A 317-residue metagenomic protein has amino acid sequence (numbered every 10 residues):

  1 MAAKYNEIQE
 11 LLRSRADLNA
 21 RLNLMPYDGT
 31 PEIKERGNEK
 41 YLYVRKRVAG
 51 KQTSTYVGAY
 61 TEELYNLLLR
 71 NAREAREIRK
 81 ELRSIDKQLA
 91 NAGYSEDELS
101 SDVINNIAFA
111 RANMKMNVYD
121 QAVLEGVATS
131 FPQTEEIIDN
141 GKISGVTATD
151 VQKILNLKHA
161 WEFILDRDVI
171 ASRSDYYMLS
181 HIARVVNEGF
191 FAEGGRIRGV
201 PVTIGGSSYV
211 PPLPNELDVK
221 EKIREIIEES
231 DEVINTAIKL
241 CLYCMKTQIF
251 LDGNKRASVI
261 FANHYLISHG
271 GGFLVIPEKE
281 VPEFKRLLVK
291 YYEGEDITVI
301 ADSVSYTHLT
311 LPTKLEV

Functional and structural regions predicted by a protein language model:
M1-Y41, R47-L309: FIC/Doc superfamily catalytic core
H308-V317: Single conserved hydrophobic/aromatic residue that forms the stacking wall/gate of nucleotide- or nucleobase-binding
